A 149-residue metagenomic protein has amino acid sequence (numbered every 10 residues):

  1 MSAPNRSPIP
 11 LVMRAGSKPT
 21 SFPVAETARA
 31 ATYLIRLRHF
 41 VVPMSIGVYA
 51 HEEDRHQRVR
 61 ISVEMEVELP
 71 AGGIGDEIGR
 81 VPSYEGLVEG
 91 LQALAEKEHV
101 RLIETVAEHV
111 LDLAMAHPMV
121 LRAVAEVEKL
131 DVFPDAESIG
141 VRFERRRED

Functional and structural regions predicted by a protein language model:
S2-D149: N-terminal, polar/charged subdomain of small-to-medium soluble alpha/beta proteins
